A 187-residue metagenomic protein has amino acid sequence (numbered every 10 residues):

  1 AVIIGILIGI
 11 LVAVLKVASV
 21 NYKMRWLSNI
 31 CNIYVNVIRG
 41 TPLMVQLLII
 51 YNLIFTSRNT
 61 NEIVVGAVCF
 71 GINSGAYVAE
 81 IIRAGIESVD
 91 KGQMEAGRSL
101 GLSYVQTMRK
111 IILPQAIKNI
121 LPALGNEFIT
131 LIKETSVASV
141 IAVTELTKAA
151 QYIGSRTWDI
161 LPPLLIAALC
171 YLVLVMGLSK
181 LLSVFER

Functional and structural regions predicted by a protein language model:
A1-R187: Transmembrane alpha-helices and adjacent helix-loop boundaries
